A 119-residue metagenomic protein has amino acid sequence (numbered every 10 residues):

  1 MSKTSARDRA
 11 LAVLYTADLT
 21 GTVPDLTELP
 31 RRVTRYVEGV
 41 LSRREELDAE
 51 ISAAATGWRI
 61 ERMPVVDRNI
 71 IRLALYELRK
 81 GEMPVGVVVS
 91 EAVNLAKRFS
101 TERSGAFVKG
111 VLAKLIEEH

Functional and structural regions predicted by a protein language model:
M1-G105, K109-H119: N-terminal interaction/assembly modules
